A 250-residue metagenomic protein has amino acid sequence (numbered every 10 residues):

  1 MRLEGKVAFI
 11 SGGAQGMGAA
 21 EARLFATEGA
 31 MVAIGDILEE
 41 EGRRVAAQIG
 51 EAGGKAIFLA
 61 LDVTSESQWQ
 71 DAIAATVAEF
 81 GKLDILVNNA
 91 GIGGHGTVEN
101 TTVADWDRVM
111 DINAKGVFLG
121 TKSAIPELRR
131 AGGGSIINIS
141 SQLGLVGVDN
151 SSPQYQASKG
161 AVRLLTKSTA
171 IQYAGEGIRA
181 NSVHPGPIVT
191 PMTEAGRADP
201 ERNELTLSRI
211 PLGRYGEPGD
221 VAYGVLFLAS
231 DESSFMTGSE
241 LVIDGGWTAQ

Functional and structural regions predicted by a protein language model:
L3-A33: Canonical Rossmann dinucleotide-binding motif of NAD(H)/NADP(H)-dependent dehydrogenases/reductases, specifically
E4, V146, L212, V225-L226 (+1 more regions): Short C-terminal tail/terminal secondary-structure segment of NAD(P)H-dependent dehydrogenase/reductase domains
V87, A174, R179, M236-G238: Short, small/polar-rich loop/turn modules that mediate ligand/substrate recognition or access, typified
T97-V98, D105-D107, T206: Substrate-binding pocket helix/loop in short-chain dehydrogenase/reductase
T121, S158, T166: Active-site helix of classical SDR
P126, I171-Q172, S234: Alpha-helical segment proximal to the catalytic Tyr-Lys
S141: Residue(s) in the substrate-gating loop at a strand-loop-helix junction that position the organic substrate next
